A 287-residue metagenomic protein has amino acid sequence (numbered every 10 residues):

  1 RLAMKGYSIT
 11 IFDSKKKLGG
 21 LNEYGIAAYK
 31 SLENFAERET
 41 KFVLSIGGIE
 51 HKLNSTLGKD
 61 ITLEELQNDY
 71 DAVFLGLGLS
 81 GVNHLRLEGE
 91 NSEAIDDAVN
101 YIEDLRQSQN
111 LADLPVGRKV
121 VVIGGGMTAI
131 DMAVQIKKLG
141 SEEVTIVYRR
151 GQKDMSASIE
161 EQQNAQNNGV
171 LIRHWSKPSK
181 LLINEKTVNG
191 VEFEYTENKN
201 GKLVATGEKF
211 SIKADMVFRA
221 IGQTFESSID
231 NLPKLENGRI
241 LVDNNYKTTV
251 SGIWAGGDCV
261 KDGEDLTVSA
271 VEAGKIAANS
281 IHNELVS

Functional and structural regions predicted by a protein language model:
R1-I11, T128-K137: N-terminal Rossmann-like FAD-binding beta1-loop-alpha1 element of flavoenzymes
I11, K15-S45, K52, A133-K180: Rossmann-like dinucleotide-binding cores of NAD(P)H-dependent redox enzymes
K17, G126-T128, V260-K261: Residue-level detector of alpha-helix initiation sites
E37-E88, K180-E192, M216-F218, T224-E226: Feature captures the FAD/FMN-dependent oxidoreductase FAD-binding
K41-K59, V82-L139, E236-T249: Glycine-rich dinucleotide-binding loop and its adjacent helix/turn
N91-G117, G201-D265: FAD-site-proximal beta/loop scaffold in flavoenzymes
M132, C259-S287: A conserved FAD-binding loop/helix module that cradles the flavin
